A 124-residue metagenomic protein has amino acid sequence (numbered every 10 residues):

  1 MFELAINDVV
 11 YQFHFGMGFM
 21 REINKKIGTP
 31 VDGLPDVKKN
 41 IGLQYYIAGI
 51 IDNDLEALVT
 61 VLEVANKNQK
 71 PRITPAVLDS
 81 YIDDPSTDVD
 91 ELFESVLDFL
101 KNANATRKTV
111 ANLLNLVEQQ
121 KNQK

Functional and structural regions predicted by a protein language model:
M1-V10, V31-A48, N68-K124: Charged interaction scaffolds used for protein-protein
F13-F15: Short capping micro-motif at the N-terminus of alpha-helices
M17-D36: Short, surface-exposed, low-complexity cationic segments
E56-V61: Elongated alpha-helical scaffolds
A65: Short, structured surface segments that line ligand/substrate-binding pockets
